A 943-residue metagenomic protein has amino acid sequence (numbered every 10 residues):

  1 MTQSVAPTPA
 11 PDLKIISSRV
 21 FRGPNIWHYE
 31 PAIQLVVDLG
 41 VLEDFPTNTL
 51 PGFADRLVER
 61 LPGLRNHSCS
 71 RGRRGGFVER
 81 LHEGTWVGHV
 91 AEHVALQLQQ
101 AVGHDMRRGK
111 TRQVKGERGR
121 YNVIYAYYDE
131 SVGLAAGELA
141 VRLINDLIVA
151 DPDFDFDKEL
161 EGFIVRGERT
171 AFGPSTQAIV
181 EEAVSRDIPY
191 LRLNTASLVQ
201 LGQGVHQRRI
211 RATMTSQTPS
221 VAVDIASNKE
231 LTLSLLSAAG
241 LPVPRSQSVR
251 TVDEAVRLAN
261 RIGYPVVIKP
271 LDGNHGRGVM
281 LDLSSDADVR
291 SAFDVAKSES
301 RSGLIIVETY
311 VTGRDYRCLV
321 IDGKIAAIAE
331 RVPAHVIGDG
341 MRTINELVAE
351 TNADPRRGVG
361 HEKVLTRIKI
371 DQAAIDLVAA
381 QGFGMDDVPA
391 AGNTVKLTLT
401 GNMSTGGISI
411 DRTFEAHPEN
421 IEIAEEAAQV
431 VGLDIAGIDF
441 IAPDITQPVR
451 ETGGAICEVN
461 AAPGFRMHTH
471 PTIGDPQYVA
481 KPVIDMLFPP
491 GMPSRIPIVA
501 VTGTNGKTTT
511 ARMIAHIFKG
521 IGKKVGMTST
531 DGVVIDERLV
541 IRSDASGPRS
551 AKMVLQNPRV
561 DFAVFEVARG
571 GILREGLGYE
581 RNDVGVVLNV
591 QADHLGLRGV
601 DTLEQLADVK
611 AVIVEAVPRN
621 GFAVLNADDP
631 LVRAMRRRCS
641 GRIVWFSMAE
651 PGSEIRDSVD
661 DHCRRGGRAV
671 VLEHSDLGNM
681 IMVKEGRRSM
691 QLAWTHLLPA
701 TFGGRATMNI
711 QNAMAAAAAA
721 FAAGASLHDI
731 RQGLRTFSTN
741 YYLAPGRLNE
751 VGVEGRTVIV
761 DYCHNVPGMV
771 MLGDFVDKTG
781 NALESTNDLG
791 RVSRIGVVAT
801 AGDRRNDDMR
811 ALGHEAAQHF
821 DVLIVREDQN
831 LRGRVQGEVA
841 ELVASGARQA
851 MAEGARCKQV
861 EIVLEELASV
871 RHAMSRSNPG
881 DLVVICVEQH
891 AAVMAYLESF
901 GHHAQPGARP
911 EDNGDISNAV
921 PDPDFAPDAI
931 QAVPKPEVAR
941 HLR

Functional and structural regions predicted by a protein language model:
T2, Q207-Q372, P418: Active-site nucleotide/adenylate-binding loops and adjacent lid/helix of ATP-dependent enzymes
T2-S185, K324-I328, V332-E346, A373 (+2 more regions): ATP-dependent carboxylate activation and anion-phosphoryl transfer catalytic cores that bind Mg-ATP to form
Q3-A6, A10-L13, F21-A54, V58 (+6 more regions): ATP-dependent carboxylate-amine ligase
R118-R120, I124-R261, N274: Conserved N-proximal alpha/beta basic substrate-recognition cap immediately N-terminal to, or forming the N-lobe
A183, D439, T528, E566 (+7 more regions): Residue-level signal for inorganic ion chemistry
T213, P490-I535, L539: Walker A (P-loop) phosphate-binding motif
L539-S658, L697-F702: Flexible active-site lid/hinge loop adjacent to a nucleotide/diphosphate and Mg2+-phosphate binding pocket
V600-A607, A611, G621, G641-V770: Adenine nucleotide phosphate-binding catalytic loops in nucleotide-utilizing enzymes
